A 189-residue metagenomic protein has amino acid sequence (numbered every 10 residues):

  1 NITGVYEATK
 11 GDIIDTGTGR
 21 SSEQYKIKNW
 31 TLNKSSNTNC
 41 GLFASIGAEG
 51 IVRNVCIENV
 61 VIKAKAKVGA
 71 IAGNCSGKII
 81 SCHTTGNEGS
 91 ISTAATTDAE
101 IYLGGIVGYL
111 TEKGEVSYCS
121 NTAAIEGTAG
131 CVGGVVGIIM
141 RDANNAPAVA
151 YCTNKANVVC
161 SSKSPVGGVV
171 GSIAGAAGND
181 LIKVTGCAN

Functional and structural regions predicted by a protein language model:
N1-N189: Surface-exposed repetitive/solenoidal architectures
